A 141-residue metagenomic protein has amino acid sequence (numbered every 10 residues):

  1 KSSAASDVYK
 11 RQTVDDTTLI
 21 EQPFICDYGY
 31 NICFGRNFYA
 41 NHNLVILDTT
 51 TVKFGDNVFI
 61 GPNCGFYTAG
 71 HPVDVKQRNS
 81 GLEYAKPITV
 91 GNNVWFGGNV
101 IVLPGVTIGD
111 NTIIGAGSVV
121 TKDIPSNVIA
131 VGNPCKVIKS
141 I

Functional and structural regions predicted by a protein language model:
K1-A5, Y9: Single conserved hydrophobic/aromatic residue that forms the stacking wall/gate of nucleotide- or nucleobase-binding
T13, T17, N37: N-terminal active-site beta-alpha-beta segment that forms phosphate/nucleotide-binding and substrate-recognition loops
F24-F34, Y39-T107, N133-C135, S140-I141: Flexible, glycine/small-residue-enriched loop-and-beta-strand segment within the central core of proteins
W95, I113-G115, V119, N127: A generic "structured core" feature
P125-S126, V131-P134: Acidic, glycine-centered active-site loop in nucleotide-sugar glycosyltransferases
